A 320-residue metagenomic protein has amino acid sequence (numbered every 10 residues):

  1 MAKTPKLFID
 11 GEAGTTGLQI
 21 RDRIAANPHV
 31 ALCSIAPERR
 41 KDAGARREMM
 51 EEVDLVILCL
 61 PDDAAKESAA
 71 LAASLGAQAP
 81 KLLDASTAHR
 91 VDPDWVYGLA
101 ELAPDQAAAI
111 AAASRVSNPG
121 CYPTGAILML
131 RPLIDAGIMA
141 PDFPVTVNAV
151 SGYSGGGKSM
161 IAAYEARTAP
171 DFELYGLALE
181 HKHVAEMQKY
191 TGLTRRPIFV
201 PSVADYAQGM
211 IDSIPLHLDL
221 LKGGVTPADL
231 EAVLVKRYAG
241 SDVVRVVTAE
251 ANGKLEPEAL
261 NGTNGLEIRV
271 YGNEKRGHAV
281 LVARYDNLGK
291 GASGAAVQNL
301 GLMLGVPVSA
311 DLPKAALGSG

Functional and structural regions predicted by a protein language model:
A2-P170, Y175-L177, Y271-K275, A310 (+1 more regions): N-terminal Rossmann-like NAD(P) cofactor-binding subdomain of oxidoreductases, focused on the glycine-rich
A13-R47, C59, P141-N148, Y153-L281: C-terminal substrate-binding/catalytic lobe of Rossmann-fold NAD(P)-dependent oxidoreductases
A69, I127, P227, S293-G294: Conserved strand-to-helix beginnings and helix N-cap segments that scaffold or border functional pockets
P132-A136, H217, N299-V306: Active-site catalytic microenvironments for nucleophilic, acid-base chemistry
E258-G320: C-terminal helical cap and adjacent loop that interface with cofactors, partners, or active-site loops
